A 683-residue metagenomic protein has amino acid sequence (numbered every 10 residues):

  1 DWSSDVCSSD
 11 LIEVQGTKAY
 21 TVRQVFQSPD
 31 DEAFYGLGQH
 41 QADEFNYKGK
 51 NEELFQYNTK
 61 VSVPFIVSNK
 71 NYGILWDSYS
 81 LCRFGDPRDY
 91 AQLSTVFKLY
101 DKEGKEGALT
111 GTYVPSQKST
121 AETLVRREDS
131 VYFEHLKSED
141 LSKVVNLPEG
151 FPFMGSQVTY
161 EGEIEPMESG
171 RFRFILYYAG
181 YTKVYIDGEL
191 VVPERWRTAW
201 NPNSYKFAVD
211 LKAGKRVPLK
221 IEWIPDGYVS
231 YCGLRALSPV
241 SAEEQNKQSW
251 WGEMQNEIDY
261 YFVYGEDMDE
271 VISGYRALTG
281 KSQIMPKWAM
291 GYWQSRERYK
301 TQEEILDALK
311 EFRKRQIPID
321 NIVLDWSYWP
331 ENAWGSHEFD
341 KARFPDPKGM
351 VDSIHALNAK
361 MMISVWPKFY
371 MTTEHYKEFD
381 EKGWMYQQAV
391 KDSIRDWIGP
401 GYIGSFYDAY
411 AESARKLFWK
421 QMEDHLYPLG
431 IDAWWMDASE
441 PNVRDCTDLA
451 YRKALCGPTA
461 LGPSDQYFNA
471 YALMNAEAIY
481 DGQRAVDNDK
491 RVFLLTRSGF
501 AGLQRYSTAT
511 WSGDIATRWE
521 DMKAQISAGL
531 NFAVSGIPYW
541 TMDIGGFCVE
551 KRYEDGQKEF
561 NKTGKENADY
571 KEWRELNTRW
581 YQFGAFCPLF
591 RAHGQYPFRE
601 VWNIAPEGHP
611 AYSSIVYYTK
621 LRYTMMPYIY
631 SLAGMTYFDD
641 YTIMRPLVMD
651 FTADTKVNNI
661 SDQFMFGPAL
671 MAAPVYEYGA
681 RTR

Functional and structural regions predicted by a protein language model:
W2-S8: Short, small-residue-biased leader/transition segments that mark boundaries at the very start of proteins
S8, I164-P166, W223: Hydrophobic beta-strand positions in extracellular immunoglobulin-like domains
D10-A108, P115-V125, Y132-V158, Y181 (+4 more regions): Catalytic-domain carbohydrate-binding cleft regions of carbohydrate-active enzymes
P64, E163, R173-I175, D662-Q663: Short, surface-exposed charged micro-motifs
A121-T123, E189-E194: Surface-exposed loop/edge segments in extracytoplasmic proteins
G155-M167: Phosphate-interacting basic helix/loop segments used at nucleotide- and nucleic-acid interfaces
I164-V184, L219: Aromatic-lined ligand-binding clefts that engage carbohydrates, nucleic acids, or primary amines
Y177-V191, L234-A236: Short, surface-exposed beta-strand/strand-loop-strand elements in extracellular ectodomains
